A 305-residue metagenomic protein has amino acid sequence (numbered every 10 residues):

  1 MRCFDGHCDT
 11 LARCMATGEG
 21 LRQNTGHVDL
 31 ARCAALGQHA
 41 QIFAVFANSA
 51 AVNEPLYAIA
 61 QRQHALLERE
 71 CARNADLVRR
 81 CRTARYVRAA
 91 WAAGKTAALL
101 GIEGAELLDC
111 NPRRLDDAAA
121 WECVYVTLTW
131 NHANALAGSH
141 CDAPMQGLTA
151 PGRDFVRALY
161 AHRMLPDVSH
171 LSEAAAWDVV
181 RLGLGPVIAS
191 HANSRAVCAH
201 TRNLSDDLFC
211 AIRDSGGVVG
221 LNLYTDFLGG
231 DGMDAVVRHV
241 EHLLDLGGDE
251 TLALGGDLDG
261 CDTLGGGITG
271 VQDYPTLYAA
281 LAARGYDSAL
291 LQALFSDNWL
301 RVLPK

Functional and structural regions predicted by a protein language model:
M1-D226, V237-L244, T251, D273-A282 (+1 more regions): Extended, charged catalytic domains and RNA/DNA-binding interfaces, predominantly in divalent-metal-using enzymes
S194, G260, R301: Active-site micro-motifs of SAM-dependent methyltransferase domains
L223, G247-V271: Short acidic/histidine-rich active-site segments
L228-G230: C-terminal helix-coil-helix/basic helical segment that borders enzyme active sites and/or dimer interfaces and provides
E241, D245-G248, T263, A282 (+2 more regions): Hydrophobic alpha-helix feature that most strongly marks membrane-spanning transmembrane helices and their immediate
T269-K305: Mid-to-C-terminal alpha-helical segments outside catalytic/metal-binding sites
